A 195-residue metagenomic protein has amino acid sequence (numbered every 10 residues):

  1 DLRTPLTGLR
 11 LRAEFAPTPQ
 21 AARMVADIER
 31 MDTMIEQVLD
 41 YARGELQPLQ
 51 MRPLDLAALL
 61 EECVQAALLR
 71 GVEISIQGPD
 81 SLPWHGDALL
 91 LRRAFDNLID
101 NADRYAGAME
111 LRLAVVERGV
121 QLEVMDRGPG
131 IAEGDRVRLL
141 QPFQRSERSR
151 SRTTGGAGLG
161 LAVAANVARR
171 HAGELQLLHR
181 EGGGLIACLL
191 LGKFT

Functional and structural regions predicted by a protein language model:
E45-L49, P83-G86: Conserved micro-motifs of the catalytic ATP-binding
Q50-V64: A conserved beta-strand-to-alpha-helix junction within the catalytic ATP-binding
E73-P83, G182: Conserved catalytic submotifs in the C-terminal HATPase_c
L91-R92: A residue-level detector for a conserved hydrophobic packing site within the catalytic ATP-binding domain
A108-R118: Short beta-strand/loop element within the Bergerat-fold HATPase_c
I131-R145: Short conserved segment of the HATPase_c
A172-G173: Conserved glycine-rich
